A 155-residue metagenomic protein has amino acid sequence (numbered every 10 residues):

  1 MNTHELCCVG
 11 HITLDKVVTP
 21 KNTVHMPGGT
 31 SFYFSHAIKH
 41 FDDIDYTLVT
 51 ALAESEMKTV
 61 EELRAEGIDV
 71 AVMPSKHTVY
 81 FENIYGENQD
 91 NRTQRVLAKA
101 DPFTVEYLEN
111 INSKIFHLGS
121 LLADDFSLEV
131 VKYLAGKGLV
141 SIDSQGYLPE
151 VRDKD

Functional and structural regions predicted by a protein language model:
N2, P20-H25: N-terminal glycine/serine-rich phosphate-binding loop of ATP-dependent small-molecule kinases, especially carbohydrate
N2-C8, T47, A51-L52, M57-M73 (+1 more regions): Ribokinase/PfkB-type carbohydrate-kinase core domain
G10-I12: Active-site metal-binding loops of divalent metal-dependent hydrolases
L14-T19, E56-K58: Short N-terminal binding/cap micro-motifs at the start of the first secondary-structure element
T23-K39: Short catalytic helix/loop segments, enriched in acidic residues and glycine and frequently bearing histidine
E66, H77-Y80: Membrane helical hairpin/interfacial module
N83: N-terminal active-site wall of soluble small-molecule enzyme domains
